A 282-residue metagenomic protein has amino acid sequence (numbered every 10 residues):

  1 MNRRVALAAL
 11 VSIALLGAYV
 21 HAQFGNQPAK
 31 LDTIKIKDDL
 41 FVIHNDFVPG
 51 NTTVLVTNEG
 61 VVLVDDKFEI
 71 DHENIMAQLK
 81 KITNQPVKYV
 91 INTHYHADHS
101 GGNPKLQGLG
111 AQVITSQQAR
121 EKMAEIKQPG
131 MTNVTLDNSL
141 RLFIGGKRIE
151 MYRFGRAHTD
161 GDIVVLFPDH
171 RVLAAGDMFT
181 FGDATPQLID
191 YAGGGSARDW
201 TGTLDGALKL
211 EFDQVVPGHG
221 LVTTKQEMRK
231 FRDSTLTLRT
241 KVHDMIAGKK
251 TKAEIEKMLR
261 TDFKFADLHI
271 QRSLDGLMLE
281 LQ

Functional and structural regions predicted by a protein language model:
M1-L10: Bacterial N-terminal signal peptides that target proteins for export
I13-F24, L208-E211, V222-Q282: Accessory terminal helices/loops
P28-L31, K35-I36, Q117-G161, P168-D169 (+2 more regions): Metallo-beta-lactamase
D32-Q78, I163-F167, V172-D177: Conserved beta-strand hairpin/beta-sheet module of binuclear metal-dependent hydrolase folds, prominently
T33, T57-V62, I70-Q112, L210: Active-site metal-binding motif and surrounding structural segment of the metallo-beta-lactamase
D39, L55, D65, L79 (+10 more regions): Divalent metal-coordination and catalytic microenvironments
V48-G50, V61-L63, F68-D71, Y95-S100 (+9 more regions): Solvent-exposed loop/turn segments at secondary-structure junctions within structured extracellular/periplasmic domains
G60-V62, K67-I70, R148, R153-A157 (+2 more regions): Metallo-beta-lactamase
